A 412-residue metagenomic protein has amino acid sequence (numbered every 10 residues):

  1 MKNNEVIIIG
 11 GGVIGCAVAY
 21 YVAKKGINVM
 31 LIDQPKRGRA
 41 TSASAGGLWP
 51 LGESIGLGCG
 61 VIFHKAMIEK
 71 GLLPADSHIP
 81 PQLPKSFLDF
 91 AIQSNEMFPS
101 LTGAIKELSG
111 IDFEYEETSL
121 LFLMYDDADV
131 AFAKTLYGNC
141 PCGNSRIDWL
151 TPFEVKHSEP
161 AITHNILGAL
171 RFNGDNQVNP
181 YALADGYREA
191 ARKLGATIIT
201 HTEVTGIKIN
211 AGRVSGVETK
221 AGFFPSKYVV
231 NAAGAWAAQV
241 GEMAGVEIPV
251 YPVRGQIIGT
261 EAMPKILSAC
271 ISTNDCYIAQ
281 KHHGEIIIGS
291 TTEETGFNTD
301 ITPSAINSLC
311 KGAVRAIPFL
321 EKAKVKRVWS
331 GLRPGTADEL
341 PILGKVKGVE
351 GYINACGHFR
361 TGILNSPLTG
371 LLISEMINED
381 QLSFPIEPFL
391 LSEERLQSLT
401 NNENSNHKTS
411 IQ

Functional and structural regions predicted by a protein language model:
N4-L31: N-terminal Rossmann-like FAD-binding beta1-loop-alpha1 element of flavoenzymes
G12-V13, A235, R360: Residue-level detector of alpha-helix initiation sites
A17-K24, Q34, S44-E53, G60-P80 (+5 more regions): Active-site substrate-recognition segment that forms the wall of the catalytic cavity or substrate channel
G47-E154, A313-V314: Dinucleotide-binding Rossmann-like beta1-alpha1 core, especially the glycine-rich loop that anchors the ADP
D89-I92, F122-F132, L170-E189, D300-A305 (+1 more regions): Short beta-strand to alpha-helix junction loop
A169-Y228: Helical element adjacent to the flavin cofactor pocket in flavoenzyme catalytic cores
I317-Q412: C-terminal catalytic lobe of FAD-dependent flavoproteins
